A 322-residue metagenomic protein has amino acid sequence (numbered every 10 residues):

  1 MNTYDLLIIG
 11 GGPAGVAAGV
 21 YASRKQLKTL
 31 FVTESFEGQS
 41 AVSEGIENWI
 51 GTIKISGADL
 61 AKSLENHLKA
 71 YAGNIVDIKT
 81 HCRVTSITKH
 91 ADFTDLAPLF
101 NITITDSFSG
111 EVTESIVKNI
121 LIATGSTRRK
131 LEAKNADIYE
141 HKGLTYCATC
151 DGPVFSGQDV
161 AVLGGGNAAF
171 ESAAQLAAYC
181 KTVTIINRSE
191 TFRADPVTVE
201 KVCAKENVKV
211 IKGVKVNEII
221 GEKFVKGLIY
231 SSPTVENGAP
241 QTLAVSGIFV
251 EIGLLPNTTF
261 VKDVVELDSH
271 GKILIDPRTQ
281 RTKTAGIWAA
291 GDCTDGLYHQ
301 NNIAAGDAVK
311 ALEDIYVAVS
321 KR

Functional and structural regions predicted by a protein language model:
M1-I9, R24-K25, I229-E236, Q241-S246 (+4 more regions): Rossmann-like nucleotide/phosphate-binding core characteristic of flavoprotein oxidoreductases
T3, H81, H141, S156-Q158 (+2 more regions): Phosphate-coordination loops involved in phosphoryl transfer and adenosine-cofactor binding
Y4-Y71, I75, F170-D195, D268: Beta1-alpha1 glycine-rich phosphate/pyrophosphate-binding loop at the start of Rossmann-like nucleotide-binding domains
G10, A123-T124, K130-E132, L163 (+2 more regions): Short, well-ordered coil/turn residues at beta-beta hairpins and beta-strand->alpha-helix junctions within
G12-A14, S126-R128, G166-A168, D295: Residue-level detector of alpha-helix initiation sites
S40-V42, L131-N135, V261: Conserved catalytic-core motifs of eukaryotic protein kinase domains, centered on the activation segment
L68-V117, A178-P277, V317-K321: A Rossmann-like FAD-binding core segment of flavoenzymes
T127, I138-V154, I252-H299, I303 (+1 more regions): FAD-site-proximal beta/loop scaffold in flavoenzymes
